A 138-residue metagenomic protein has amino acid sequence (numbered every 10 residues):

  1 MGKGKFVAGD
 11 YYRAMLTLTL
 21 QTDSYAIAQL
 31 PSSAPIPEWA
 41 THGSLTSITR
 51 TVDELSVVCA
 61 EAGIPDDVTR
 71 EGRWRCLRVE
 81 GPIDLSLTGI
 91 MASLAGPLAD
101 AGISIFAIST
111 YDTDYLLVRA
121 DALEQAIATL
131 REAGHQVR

Functional and structural regions predicted by a protein language model:
G4-K5, S104: Short linear sequence motifs
F6-P97, Q125-R138: Regulatory modules associated with amino-acid/nitrogen control
S86-D112, L116-D121: A structural feature that tracks compact, well-ordered secondary-structure segments with a strong bias toward
